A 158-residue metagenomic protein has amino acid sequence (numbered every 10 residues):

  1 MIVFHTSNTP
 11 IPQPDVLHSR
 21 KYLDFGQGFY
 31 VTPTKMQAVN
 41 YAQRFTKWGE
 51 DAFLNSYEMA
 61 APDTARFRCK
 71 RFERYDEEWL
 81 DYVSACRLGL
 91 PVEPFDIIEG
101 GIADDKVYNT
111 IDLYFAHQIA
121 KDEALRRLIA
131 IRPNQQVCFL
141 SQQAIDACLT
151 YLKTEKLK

Functional and structural regions predicted by a protein language model:
M1-F29, M36-F45, V83: Glycine-rich loop/turn
L23-D24, V39-N40, R44-K158: Conserved NAD+-utilizing ADP-ribose enzyme module
